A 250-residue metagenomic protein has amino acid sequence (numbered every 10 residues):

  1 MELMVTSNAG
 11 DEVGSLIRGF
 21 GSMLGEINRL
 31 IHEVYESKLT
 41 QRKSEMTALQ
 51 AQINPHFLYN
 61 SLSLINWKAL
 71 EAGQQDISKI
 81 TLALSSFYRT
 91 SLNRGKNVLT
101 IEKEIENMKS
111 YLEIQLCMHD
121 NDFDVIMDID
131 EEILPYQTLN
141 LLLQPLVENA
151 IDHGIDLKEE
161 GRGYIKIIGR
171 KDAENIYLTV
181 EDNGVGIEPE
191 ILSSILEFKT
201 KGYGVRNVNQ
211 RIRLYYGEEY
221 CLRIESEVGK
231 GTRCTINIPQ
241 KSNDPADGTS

Functional and structural regions predicted by a protein language model:
M1-I53, F57-E225, G231-N237: Two-component histidine phosphotransfer core
Q240-S250: Generic C-terminal helix-cap and adjacent flexible tail
